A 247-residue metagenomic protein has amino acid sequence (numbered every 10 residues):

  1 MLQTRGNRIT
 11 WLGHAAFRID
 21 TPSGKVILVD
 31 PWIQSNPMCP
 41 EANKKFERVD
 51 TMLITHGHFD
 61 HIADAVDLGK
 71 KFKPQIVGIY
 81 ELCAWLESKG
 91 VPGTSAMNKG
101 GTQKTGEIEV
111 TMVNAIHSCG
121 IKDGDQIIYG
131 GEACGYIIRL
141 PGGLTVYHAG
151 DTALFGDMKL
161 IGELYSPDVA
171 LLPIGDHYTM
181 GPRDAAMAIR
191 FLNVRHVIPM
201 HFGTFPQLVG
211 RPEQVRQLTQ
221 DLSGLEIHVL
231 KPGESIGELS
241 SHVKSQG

Functional and structural regions predicted by a protein language model:
M1-V26, I33-N36, K104, E109 (+4 more regions): Zn-dependent metallo-beta-lactamase
N7-R8, K70-Q75, L144-V146: Short active-site oxyanion
R18-H58, A63-K70, E81, S118-I128 (+1 more regions): Pre-active-site segment of Zn-dependent metallo-hydrolases
L28-P31, V49-G57, V77-Y80, V146-T152 (+3 more regions): Active-site neighborhood of phospho(di)ester-bond hydrolases with catalytic His/Asp-centered motifs
S35-N36, H58-A63, C83-L86, G101-K104 (+5 more regions): Active-site environment of divalent metal-dependent phosphoester hydrolases
A63-Q103, I108-I121: Glycine/small-residue-rich loop that forms an oxyanion/phosphate-binding "nest" at active or ligand-binding sites
Q75, E87-T102, A186-G247: Binuclear metal-ion centers of metallo-dependent hydrolases, dominated by the metallo-beta-lactamase
K122-F191: Active-site-proximal loop/helix segments of hydrolase catalytic cores
